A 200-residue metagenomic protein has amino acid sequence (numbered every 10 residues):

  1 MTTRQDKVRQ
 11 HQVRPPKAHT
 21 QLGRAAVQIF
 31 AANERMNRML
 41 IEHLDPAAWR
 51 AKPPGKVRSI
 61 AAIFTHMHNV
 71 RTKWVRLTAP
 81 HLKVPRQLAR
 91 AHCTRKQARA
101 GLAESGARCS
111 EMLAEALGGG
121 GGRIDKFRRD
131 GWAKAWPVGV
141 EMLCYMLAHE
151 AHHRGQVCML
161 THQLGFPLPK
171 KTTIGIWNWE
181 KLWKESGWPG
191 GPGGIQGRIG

Functional and structural regions predicted by a protein language model:
T2, G23, V27-I41, P46-R90 (+2 more regions): Short, contiguous alpha-helical
T2, K7, K96-A100: Long, acidic, intrinsically disordered low-complexity segments
R4-P16: Compositionally biased, intrinsically disordered low-complexity segments enriched for polar/charged residues
P16-R24: Short, low-complexity N-terminal intrinsically disordered segments enriched in polar/charged residues
A18, I29-N33, G101-S105: Soluble or luminal CAZymes and related metallo-dependent hydrolases
R76-G118: Helix-adjacent hinge/juxtasegments
E115-A133: Acidic catalytic patch
